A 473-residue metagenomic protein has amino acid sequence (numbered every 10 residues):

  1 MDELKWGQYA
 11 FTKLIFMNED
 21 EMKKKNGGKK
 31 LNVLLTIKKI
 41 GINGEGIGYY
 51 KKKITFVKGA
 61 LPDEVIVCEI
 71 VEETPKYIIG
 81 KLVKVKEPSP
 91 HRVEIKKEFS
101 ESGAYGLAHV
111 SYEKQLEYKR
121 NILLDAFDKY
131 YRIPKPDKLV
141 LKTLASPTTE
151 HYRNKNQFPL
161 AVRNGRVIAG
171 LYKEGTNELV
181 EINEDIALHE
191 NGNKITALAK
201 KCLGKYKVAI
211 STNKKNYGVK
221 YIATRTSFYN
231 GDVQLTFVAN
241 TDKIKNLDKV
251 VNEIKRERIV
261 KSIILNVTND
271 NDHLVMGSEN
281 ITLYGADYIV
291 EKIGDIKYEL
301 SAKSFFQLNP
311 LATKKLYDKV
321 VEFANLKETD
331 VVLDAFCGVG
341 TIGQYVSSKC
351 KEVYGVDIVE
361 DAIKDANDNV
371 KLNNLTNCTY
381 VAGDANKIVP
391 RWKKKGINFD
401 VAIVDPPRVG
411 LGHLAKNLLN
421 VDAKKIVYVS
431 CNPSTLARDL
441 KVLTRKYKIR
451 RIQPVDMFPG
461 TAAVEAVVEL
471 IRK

Functional and structural regions predicted by a protein language model:
G7, T12, N18-N32, T36 (+2 more regions): Rossmann-like S-adenosyl-L-methionine
T12-S100, Y131-P134, K387: Terminal RNA-binding accessory module
G46-K51, G170-E174, T236-V238, A366: Short, acidic/hydrophobic/Gly-rich beta-strand patch recurrent on exposed beta strands that often constitutes part
K86-I95, E101-A209: Extended interfacial segments that mediate partner engagement and assembly in macromolecular machines
L141-T148, K220-R225, Q453-M457: Short, solvent-exposed loop/turn elements at beta->coil junctions and helix N-caps that rim active or binding pockets
L179-K220, T241-N269: Internal alpha/beta scaffold segment
A223-S227, D232-K243: Carbohydrate-binding surface patches
